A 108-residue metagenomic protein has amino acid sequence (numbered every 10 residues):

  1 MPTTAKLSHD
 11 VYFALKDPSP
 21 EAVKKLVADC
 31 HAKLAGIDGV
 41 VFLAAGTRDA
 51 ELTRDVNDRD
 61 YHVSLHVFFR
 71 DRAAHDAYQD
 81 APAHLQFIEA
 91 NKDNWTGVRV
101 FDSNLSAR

Functional and structural regions predicted by a protein language model:
M1-H62, H66, R70-A77, N104-R108: Short S/T/G/P-rich N-terminal loop/turn motif that feeds into the first structured element of a domain
R72-D93, V98: C-terminal structural segments of small proteins and small subunits
V100-D102: Generic preference for hydrophobic
